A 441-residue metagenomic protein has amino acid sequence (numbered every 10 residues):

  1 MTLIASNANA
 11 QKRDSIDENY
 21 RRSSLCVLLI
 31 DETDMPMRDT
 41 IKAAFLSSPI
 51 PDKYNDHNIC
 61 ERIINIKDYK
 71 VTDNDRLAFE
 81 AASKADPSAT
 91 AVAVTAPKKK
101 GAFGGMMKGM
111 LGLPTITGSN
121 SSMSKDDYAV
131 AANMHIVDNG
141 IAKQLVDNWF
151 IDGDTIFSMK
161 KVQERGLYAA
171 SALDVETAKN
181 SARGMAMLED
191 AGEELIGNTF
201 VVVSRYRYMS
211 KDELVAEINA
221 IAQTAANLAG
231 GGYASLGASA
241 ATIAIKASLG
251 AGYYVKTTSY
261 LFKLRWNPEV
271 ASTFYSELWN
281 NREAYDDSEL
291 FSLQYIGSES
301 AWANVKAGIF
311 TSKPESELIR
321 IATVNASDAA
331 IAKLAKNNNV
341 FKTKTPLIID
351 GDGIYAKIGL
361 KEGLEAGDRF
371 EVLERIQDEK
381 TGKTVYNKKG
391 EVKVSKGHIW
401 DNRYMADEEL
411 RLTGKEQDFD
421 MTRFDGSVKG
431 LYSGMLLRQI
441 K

Functional and structural regions predicted by a protein language model:
I4-A10: Sec/Tat signal peptide C-region and signal peptidase I cleavage site
Q11-K441: Surface-exposed, polar/charged interaction patches used for macromolecular assembly or partner binding
